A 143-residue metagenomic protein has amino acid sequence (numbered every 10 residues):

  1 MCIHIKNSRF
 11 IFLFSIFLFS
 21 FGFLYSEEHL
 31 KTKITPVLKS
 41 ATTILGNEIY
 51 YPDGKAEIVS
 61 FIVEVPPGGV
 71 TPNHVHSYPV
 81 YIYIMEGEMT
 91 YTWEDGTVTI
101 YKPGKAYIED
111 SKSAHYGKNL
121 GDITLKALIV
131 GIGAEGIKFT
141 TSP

Functional and structural regions predicted by a protein language model:
C2-N7, F12-L13, F17, F21-V59 (+3 more regions): A short, N-terminal "cap"/entry segment at the start of jelly-roll beta-barrel domains of the cupin/DSBH fold
D53-E57, G68-V80: A short beta-loop-beta micro-motif enriched in histidine and acidic residues
E57, Y78, E86, G117 (+1 more regions): Flexible, surface-exposed loop/gating regions in the mature catalytic domains of secreted/periplasmic hydrolases
V63, N73-V75, P79-I84, T99: His/acidic/aromatic-lined binding-pocket segments of jelly-roll/cupin-type domains and related regulatory beta-sandwich
V65, D95-K112: Short acidic-glycine-tyrosine-enriched beta hairpin
N73, Y91-T92, E109, H115-G121: Short beta-strand His + acidic residue motifs that chelate non-heme Fe in jelly-roll/DSBH and cupin folds
Y78-D95, K105: Glycine- and acidic-residue-biased ligand/ion/polar-headgroup-sensing regions
K112-I137: Ligand-binding loop in jelly-roll beta-barrel domains
